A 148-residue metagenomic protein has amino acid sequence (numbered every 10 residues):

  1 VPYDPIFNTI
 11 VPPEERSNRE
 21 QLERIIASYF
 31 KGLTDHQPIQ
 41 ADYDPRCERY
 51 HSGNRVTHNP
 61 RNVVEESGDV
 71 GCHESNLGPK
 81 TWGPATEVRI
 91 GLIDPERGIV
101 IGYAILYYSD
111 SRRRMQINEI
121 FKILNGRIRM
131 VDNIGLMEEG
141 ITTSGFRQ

Functional and structural regions predicted by a protein language model:
V1-Q148: C-terminal and inter-domain tail/linker signature
